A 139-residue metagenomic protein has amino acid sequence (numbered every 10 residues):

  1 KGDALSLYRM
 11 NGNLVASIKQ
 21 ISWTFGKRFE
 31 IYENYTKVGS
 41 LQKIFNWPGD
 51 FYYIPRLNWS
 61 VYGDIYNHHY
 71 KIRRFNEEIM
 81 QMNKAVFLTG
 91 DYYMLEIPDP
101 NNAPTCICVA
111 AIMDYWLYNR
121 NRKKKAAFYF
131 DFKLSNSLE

Functional and structural regions predicted by a protein language model:
K1-A4, M10-V15, W23-K27, E33-V38 (+1 more regions): Low-complexity or membrane-interfacial segments used for flexible interactions
